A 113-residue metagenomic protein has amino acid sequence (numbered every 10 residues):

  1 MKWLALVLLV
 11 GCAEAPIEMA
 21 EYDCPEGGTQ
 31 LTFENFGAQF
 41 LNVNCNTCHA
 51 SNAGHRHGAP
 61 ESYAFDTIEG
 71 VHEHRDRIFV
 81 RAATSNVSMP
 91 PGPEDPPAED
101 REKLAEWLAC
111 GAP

Functional and structural regions predicted by a protein language model:
M1-V10: Sec-dependent bacterial lipoprotein signal peptides
V10-P113: Aromatic- and Gly/Pro-enriched helix-to-coil junctions and flexible linker segments
